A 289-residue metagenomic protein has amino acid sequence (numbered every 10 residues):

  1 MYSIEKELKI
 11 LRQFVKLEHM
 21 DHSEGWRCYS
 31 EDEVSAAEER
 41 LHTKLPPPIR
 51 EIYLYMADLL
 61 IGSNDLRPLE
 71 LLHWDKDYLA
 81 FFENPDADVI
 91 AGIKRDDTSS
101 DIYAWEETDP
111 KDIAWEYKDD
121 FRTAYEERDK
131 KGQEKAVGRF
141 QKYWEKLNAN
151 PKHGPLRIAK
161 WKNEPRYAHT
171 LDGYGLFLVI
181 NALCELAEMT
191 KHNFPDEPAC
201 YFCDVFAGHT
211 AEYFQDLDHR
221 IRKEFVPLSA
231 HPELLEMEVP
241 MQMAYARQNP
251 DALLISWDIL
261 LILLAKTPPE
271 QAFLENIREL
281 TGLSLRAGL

Functional and structural regions predicted by a protein language model:
M1-D112, L147-G154, M189-R247, D251-L253 (+2 more regions): A surface-exposed partner-binding patch
I102-A187: Compact, glycine/acidic-enriched structural inserts
L263-L264: Short hydrophobic/aromatic beta-strand micro-patches that form the beta-sheet surface supporting nucleotide- or nucleic
